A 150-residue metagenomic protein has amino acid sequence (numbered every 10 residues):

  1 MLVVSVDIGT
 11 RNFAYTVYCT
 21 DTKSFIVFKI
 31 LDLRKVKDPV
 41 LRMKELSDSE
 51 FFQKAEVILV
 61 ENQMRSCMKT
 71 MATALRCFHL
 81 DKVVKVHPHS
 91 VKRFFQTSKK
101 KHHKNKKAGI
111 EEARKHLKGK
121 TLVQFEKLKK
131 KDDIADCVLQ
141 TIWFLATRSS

Functional and structural regions predicted by a protein language model:
M1-S150: Phosphate- and other anionic-substrate recognition elements at nucleic-acid/protein interfaces
